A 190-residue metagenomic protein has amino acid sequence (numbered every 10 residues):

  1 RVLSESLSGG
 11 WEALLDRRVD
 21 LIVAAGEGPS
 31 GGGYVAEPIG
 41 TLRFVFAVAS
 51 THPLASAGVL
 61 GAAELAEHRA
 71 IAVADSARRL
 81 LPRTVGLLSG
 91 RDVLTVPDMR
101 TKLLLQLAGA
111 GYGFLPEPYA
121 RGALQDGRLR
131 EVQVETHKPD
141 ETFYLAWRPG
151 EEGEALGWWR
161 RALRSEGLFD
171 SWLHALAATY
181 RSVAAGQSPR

Functional and structural regions predicted by a protein language model:
R1-S30, A178-S182, Q187-S188: Central regulatory/effector-binding core of bacterial HTH transcription factors
S4, G153-L156: Short, structured helix-loop boundary elements
S8-G9, L21, R100, Y119 (+1 more regions): Short alpha-helical
P29-A110, L115-D140, G157, R161-R190: C-terminal regulatory
S50, P149-E151: Residue-level signal for short, function-critical loop segments
D140, E151-E152: Intrinsically disordered, low-complexity regions enriched in Ser/Pro/Gly/Gln/His and often acidic
F143-W147: A short beta-strand structural signal in non-transmembrane regions
